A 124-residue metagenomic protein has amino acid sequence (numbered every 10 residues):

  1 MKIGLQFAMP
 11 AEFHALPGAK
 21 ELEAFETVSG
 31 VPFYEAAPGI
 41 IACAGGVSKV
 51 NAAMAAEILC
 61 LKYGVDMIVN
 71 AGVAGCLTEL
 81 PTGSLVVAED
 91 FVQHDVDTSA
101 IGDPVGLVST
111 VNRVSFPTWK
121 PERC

Functional and structural regions predicted by a protein language model:
K2, E26-C124: Glycine-rich phosphate- or other oxyanion-binding loops that anchor nucleotides, phosphorylated ligands
K2-E23, E35: Short, conserved "active-site rim" segments that organize catalytic pockets and cofactor/ligand binding
